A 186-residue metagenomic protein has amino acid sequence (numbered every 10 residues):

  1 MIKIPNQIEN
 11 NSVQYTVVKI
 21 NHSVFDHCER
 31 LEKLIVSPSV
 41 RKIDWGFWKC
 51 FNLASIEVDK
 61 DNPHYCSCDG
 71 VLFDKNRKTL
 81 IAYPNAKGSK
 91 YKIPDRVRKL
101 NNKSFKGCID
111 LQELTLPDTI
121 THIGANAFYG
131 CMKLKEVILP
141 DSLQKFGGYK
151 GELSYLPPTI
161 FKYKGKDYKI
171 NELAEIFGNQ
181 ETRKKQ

Functional and structural regions predicted by a protein language model:
M1-K19, C28-K42, C50-G70, K75-K78 (+4 more regions): Structural signature of tandem-repeat unit edges
G148: Soluble or luminal CAZymes and related metallo-dependent hydrolases
G151-E152: Beta-rich ligand-recognition domains in immune and ubiquitin systems
